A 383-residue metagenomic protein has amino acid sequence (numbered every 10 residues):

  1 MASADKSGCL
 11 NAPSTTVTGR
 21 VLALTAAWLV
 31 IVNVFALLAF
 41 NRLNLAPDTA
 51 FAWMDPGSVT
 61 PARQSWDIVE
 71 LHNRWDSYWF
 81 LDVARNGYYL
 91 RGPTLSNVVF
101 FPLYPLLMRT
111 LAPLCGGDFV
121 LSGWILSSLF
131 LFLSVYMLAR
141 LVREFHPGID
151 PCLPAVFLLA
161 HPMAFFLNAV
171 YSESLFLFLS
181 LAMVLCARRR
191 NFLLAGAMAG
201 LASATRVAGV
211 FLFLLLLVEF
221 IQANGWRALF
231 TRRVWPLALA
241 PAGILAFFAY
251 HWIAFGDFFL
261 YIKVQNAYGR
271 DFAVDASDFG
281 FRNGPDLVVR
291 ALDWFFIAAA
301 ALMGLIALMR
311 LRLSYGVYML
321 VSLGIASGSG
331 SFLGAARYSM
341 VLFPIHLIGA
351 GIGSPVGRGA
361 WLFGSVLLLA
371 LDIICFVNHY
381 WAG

Functional and structural regions predicted by a protein language model:
I31-T49, H72, L201-A202, F213-M319: Membrane-lumen/periplasm interface segments of specific transmembrane helices in polyprenyl phosphate-linked
L71-G116, A326: Short hydrophobic/aromatic helix or loop-helix immediately within or flanking a transmembrane segment in polytopic
R109-T110, S122-F145, L302-I306: Transmembrane-helix motifs of polytopic, lipid-linked glycan transferases
D118-S122, L138-A160, L313-V317: Transmembrane-helix signature of polytopic, membrane-embedded enzymes that assemble or transfer cell-envelope glycans
M137-R140, F157-A160, L175-L194, I345: Specific aromatic-rich, kink-prone transmembrane helix
H146-I149, M183-L194, I221, G353: Membrane-interface transmembrane helices that cradle and orient dolichyl/undecaprenyl
L159, F166, S180-L185, L193-E219 (+2 more regions): Membrane-interface alpha helices of multi-pass inner-membrane proteins
A169-L175, A335: Short acidic/glycine- and proline-prone juxtamembrane loop motifs at membrane-interface regions of multi-pass membrane
